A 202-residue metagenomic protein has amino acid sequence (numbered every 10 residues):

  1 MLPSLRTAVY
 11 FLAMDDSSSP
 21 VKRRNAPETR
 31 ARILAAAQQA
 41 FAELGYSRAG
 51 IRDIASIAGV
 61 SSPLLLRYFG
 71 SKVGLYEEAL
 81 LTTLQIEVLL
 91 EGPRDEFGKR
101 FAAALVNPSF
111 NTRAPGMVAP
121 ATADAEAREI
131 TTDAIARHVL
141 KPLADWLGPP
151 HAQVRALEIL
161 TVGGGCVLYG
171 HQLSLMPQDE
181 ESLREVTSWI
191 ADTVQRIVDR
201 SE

Functional and structural regions predicted by a protein language model:
M1-P63, V73-G74: Basic, helix-initiating cap at the start of DNA-binding domains
R30, V60-S62, Y76, A102 (+2 more regions): Alpha-helical structural signal
A36-E43, M117, V162, C166-G170: Solvent-exposed, amphipathic alpha-helical segments
R67, E77-T83: Alpha-helical DNA-contacting segments of helix-turn-helix folds
Q85-G116, T187: Hydrophobic alpha-helical connector segments
V106-H138: Amphipathic alpha-helical segments used for helix-helix packing
R128-A136, A144-E202: Hydrophobic/aromatic-rich alpha-helical bundle segments in the mid-to-C-terminal region
